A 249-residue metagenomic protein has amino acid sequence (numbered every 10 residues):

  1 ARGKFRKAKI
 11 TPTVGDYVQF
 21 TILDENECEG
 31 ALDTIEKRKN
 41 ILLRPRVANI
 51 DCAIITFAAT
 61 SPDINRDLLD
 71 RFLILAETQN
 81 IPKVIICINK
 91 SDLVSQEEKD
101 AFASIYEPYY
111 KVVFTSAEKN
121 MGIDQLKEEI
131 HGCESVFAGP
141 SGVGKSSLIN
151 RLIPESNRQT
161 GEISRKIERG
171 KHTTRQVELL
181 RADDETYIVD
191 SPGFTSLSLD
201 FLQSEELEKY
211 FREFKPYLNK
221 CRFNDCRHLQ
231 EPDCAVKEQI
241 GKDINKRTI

Functional and structural regions predicted by a protein language model:
A1-T11: Beta-strand/loop nucleic-acid-binding surfaces
F5, E118-G122, R165-K166: Short acidic loop-to-helix transition motifs that present clustered carboxylates
K9-C28, E36-R46, C52-A53, A58-A59 (+5 more regions): Helix-rich effector regions associated with P-loop NTPase G domains
D63, V94-S95, M121, T195-L197: Catalytic P-loop NTPase motifs of RecA-like helicase/translocase cores
D67-T78: Histidine-anchored nucleotide/phosphate-binding helix
D92-V143: Canonical P-loop GTPase G-domain recognition
K145-G161: A conserved segment at the C-terminal end of the G1
